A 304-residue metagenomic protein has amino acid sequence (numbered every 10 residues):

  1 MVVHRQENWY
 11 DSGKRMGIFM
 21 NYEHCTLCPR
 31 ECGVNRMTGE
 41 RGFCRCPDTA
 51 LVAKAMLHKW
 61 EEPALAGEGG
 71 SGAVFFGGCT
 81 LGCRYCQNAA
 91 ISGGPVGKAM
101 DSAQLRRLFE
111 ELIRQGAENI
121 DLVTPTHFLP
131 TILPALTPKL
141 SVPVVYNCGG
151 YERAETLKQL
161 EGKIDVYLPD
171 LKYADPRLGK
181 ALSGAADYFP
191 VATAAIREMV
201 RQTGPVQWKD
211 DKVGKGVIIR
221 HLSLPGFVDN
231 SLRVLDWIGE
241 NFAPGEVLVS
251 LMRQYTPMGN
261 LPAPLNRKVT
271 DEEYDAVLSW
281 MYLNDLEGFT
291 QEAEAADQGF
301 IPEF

Functional and structural regions predicted by a protein language model:
H4-E40, P205-F304: Auxiliary Fe-S-binding modules of radical SAM enzymes
C44-V166, D175-R177: Conserved Radical SAM active-site core
G72, I120, V144-Y146, Y167-P169 (+3 more regions): Hydrophobic faces of well-ordered beta-strands that scaffold small-molecule active sites in alpha/beta enzyme cores
F76, T124-T126, Y146-G150, L171 (+3 more regions): A cross-domain feature marking catalytic cores of carbohydrate-active enzymes and several ubiquitous metabolic/repair
S92, L129, Y151-R153, L171-F189 (+3 more regions): Conserved radical SAM core fold
L105, I132, L157, A192 (+4 more regions): Aromatic/hydrophobic pocket-lining residues that form the small-molecule binding cavity in soluble enzyme cores
A135-P143, A194-Q202, D271-S279: Alpha-helix-loop-beta-strand connector modules within alpha/beta enzyme cores
G179-D210: Anionic-ligand binding region
